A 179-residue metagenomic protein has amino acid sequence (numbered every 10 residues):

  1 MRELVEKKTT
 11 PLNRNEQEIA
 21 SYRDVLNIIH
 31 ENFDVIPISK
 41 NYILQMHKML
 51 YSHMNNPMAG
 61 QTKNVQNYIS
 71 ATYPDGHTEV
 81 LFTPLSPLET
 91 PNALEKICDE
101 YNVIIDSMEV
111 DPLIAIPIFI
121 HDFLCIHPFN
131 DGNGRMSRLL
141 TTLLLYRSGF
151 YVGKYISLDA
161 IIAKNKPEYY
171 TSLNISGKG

Functional and structural regions predicted by a protein language model:
M1-G179: FIC/Doc superfamily catalytic core
